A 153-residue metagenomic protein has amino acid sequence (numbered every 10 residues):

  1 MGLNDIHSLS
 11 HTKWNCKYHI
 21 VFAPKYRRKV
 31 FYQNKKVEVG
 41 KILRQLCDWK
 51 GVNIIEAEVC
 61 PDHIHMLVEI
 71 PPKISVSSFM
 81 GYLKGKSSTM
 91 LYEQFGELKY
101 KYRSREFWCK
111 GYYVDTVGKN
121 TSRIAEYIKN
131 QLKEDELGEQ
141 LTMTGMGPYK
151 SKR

Functional and structural regions predicted by a protein language model:
M1-R153: Basic nucleic-acid-binding interfaces
